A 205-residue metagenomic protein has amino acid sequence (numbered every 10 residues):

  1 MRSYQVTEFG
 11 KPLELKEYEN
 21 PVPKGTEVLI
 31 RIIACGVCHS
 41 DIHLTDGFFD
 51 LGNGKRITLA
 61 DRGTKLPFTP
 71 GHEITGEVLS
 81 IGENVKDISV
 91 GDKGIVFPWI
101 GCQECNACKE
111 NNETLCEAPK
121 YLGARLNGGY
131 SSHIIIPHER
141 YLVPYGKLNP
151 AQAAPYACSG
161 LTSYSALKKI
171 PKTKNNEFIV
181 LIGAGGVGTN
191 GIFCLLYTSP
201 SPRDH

Functional and structural regions predicted by a protein language model:
R2, E27-L29, F178: Residues that mark the start of a beta-strand
K11-L15, H39-S40: Short N-terminal binding/cap micro-motifs at the start of the first secondary-structure element
P21-C35, D50-E104, G146-L148: Glycine-rich beta-strand-centered segment in the early N-terminal region that forms part of a ligand/cofactor-binding
H43-D50: Short Gly/aromatic-enriched secondary-structure transition segments
T58-H72, C102-I182: NAD(P)H dinucleotide-binding glycine-rich loop of Rossmann-like/cofactor-binding domains, especially the beta1-alpha1
G188-T189: N-terminal Rossmann-fold NAD(P) dinucleotide-binding loop
Y197-H205: Single conserved hydrophobic/aromatic residue that forms the stacking wall/gate of nucleotide- or nucleobase-binding
